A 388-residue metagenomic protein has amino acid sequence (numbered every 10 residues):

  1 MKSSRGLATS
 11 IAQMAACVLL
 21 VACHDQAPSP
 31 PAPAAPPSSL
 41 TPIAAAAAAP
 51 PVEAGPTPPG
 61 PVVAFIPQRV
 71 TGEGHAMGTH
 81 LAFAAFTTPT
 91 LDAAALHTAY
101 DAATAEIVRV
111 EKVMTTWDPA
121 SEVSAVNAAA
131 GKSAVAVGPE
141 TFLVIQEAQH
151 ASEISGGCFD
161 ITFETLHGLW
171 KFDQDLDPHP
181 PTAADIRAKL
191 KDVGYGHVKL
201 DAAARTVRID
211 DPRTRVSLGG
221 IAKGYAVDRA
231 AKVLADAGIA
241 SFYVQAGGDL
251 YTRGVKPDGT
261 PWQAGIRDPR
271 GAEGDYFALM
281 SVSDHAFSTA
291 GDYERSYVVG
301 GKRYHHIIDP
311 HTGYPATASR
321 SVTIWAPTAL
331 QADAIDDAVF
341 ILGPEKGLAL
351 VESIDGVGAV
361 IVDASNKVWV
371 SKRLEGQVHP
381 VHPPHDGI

Functional and structural regions predicted by a protein language model:
K2-S4, Q13, C17-I388: Mature catalytic core of soluble alpha/beta enzymes
